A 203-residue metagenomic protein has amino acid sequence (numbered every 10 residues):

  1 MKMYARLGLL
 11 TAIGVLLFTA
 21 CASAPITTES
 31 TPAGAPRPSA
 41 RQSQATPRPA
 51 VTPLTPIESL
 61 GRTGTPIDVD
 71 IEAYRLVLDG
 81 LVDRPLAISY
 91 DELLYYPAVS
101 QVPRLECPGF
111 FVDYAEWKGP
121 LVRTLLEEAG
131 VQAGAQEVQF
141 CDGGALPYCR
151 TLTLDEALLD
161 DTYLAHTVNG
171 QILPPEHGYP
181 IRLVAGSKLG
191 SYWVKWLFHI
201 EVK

Functional and structural regions predicted by a protein language model:
M1-G8: Bacterial N-terminal signal peptides that target proteins for export
L17-A20: C-terminal motif of bacterial Sec signal peptides marking the signal peptidase cleavage site
A22-S30: Bacterial lipoprotein signal-peptidase II cleavage site
I26, G34, P38-K203: Structured, non-membrane catalytic/scaffold regions adjacent to prosthetic-group chemistry
